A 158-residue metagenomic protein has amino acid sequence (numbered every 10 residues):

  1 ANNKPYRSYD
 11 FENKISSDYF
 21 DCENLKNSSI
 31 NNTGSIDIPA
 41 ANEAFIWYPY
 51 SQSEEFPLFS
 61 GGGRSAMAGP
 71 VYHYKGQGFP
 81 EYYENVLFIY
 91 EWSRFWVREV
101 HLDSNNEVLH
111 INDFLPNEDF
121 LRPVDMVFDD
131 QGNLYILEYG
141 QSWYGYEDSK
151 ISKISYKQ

Functional and structural regions predicted by a protein language model:
A1-N112, L121, L137, W143-K157: Beta-propeller domain segments
